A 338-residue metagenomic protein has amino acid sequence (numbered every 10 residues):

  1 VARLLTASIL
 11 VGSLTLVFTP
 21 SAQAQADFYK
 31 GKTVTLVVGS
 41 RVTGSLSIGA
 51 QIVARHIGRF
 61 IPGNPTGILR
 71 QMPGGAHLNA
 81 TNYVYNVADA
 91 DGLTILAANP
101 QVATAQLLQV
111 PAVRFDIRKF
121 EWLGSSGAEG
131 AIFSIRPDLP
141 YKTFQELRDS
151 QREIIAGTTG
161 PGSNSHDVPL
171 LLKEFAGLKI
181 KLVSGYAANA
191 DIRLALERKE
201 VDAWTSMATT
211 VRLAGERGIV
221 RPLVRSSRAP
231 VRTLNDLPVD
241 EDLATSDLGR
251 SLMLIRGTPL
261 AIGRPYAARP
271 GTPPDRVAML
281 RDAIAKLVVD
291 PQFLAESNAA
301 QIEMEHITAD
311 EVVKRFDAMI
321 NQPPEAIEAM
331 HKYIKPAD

Functional and structural regions predicted by a protein language model:
L5-V17: Bacterial N-terminal signal peptides
Q23-Q25: Boundary of Sec targeting at the N-terminus
K30-V34, S251, T272-D338: An extracytoplasmic/periplasmic, membrane-proximal ligand-sensing/linker region
V34, R59-N64, Y83-T94, V102-A195 (+3 more regions): Hinge/capping helix and adjacent helix->loop/strand transition within the periplasmic-binding protein
T35-Q51, P73-A76, G157-N164: Extracytoplasmic "Venus flytrap"
M72-A80, E129, V183-E197, M207-T209 (+1 more regions): Short helix-initiation/N-cap motifs at beta->coil->alpha
A97-A98, G185-A187, T205-S206, R225 (+1 more regions): Short beta-strand and adjacent tight-turn residues that come in two discontinuous sequence segments and form the edges
P100-A112, H166, L170-F175, R198 (+1 more regions): A ligand-binding cleft/hinge motif common to bilobed small-molecule-binding domains
